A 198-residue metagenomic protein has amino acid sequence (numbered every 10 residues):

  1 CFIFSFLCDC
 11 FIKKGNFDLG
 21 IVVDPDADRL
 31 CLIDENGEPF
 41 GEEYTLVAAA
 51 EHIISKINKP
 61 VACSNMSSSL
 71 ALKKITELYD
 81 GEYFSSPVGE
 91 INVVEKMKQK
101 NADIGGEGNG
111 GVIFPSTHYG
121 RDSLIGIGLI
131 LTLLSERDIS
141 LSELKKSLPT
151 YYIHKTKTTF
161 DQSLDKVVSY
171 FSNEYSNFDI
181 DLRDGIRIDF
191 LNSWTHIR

Functional and structural regions predicted by a protein language model:
C1-I33: N-terminal small/polar loop signature for handling phosphorylated ligands or for N-terminal nucleophile
F4-L7, T45, A49, N92: Well-ordered alpha-helical segments embedded in enzymatic catalytic cores
F17-D18, L30, N36, E77-Y79 (+1 more regions): Core active-site phosphate/anionic-ligand binding loop and the adjoining beta-turn-alpha structural block in enzyme
V23-P25, P39-Y44, H118-D122: Short glycine/threonine-rich catalytic loop with a Thr-x-Gly-x-Asp
D28-V47, L72-K73: Short Gly/Thr/Asp-enriched flexible loops that form oxyanion-binding sites at enzyme active sites
Y44-P60: Structural motif
S55-R198: Phosphate-binding and adjacent anionic-ligand microenvironments
